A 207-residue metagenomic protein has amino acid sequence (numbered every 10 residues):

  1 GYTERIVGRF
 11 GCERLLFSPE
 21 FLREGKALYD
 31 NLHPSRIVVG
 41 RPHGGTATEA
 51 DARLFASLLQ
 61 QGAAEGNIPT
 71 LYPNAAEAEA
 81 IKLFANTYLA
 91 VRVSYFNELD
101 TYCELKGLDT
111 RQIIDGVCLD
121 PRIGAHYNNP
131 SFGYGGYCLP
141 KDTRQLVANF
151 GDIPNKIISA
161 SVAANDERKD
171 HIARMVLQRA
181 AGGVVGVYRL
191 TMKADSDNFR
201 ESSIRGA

Functional and structural regions predicted by a protein language model:
G1-A207: Structural/interface elements that position substrates and couple domains in central-metabolism enzymes
